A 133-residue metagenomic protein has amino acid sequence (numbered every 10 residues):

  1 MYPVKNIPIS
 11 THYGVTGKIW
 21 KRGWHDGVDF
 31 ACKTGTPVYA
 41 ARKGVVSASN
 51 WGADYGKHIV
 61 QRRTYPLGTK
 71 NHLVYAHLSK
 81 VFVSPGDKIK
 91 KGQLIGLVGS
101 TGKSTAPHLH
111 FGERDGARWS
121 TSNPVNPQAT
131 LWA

Functional and structural regions predicted by a protein language model:
M1-K57, P66-T69, K91, S100 (+1 more regions): Surface-exposed, glycine-biased beta-strand/turn segments
P3, P8, A31, P66 (+3 more regions): Acidic, glycine-rich catalytic/binding loops that coordinate metals and/or anionic ligands
Y13, N50, S79-F82, A117: A generic structural motif
W24-H25, I59-P85: Active-site region of chymotrypsin-like
Q61, G102, A106, D115: Flexible, surface-exposed loop/gating regions in the mature catalytic domains of secreted/periplasmic hydrolases
V74-L78, A106-R114: Histidine-centered catalytic micro-motifs
F82-P107: Beta-rich strand-turn-strand
